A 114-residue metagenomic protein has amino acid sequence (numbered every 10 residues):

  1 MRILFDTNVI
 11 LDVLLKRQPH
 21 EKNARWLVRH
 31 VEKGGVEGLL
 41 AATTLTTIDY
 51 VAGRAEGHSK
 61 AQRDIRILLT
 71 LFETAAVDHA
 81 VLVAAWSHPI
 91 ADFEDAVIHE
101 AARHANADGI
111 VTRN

Functional and structural regions predicted by a protein language model:
M1, A42-T43, G109, R113-N114: Short secondary-structure boundary segments
M1-L40, G53-R63: Short, well-structured N-terminal submotif of metal-dependent ribonuclease cores
L14-L15, V51-A52, L69, A84-S87: Short, contiguous strand/loop micro-motifs
A41-T44, D78: N-terminal alpha-helical segment
T43, D64-L68: A short, structured active-site edge motif that brings together acidic residues
T70-R113: Active-site neighborhoods of divalent-metal-dependent phosphate/nucleic-acid chemistry enzymes
